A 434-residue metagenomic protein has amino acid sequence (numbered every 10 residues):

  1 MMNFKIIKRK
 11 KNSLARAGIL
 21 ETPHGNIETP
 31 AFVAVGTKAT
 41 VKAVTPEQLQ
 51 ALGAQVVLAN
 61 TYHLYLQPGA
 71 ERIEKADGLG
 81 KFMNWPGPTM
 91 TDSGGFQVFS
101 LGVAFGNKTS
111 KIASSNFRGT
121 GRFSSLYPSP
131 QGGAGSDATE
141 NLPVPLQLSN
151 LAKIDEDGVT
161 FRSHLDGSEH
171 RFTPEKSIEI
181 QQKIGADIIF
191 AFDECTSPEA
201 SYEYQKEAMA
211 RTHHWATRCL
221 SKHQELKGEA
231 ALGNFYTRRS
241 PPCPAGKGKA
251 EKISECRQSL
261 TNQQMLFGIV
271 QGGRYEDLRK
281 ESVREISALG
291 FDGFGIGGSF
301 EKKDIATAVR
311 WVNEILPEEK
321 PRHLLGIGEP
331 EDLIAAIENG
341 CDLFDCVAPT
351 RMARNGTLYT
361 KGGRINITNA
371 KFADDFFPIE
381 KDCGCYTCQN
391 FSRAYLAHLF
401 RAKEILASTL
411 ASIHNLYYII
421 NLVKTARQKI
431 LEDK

Functional and structural regions predicted by a protein language model:
M1-G119, T139-K227, A370-A373: Non-catalytic, usually N-terminal nucleic-acid engagement modules in DNA/RNA processing proteins
G25, V57, D92, Q181 (+5 more regions): Conserved, mostly hydrophobic/aromatic
A54-Q55, W85-T89, G185-D187, N262-L266 (+2 more regions): Short, well-ordered coil/turn segments that N-cap beta-strands
A113-S149, Q224-Q263: Intrinsic disorder/low-complexity segments
Y204-H213, S221-K222, L278-F291, I413: Short, electropositive alpha-helical surface patch
L226, M265-I379: Glycine-rich phosphate/ribose-binding loops and adjacent secondary-structure elements that form binding surfaces
R354, T360-L410: Cysteine-cluster motifs in flexible loop/terminal segments that predominantly coordinate metals
L422-K434: Radical SAM enzyme core and accessory elements
